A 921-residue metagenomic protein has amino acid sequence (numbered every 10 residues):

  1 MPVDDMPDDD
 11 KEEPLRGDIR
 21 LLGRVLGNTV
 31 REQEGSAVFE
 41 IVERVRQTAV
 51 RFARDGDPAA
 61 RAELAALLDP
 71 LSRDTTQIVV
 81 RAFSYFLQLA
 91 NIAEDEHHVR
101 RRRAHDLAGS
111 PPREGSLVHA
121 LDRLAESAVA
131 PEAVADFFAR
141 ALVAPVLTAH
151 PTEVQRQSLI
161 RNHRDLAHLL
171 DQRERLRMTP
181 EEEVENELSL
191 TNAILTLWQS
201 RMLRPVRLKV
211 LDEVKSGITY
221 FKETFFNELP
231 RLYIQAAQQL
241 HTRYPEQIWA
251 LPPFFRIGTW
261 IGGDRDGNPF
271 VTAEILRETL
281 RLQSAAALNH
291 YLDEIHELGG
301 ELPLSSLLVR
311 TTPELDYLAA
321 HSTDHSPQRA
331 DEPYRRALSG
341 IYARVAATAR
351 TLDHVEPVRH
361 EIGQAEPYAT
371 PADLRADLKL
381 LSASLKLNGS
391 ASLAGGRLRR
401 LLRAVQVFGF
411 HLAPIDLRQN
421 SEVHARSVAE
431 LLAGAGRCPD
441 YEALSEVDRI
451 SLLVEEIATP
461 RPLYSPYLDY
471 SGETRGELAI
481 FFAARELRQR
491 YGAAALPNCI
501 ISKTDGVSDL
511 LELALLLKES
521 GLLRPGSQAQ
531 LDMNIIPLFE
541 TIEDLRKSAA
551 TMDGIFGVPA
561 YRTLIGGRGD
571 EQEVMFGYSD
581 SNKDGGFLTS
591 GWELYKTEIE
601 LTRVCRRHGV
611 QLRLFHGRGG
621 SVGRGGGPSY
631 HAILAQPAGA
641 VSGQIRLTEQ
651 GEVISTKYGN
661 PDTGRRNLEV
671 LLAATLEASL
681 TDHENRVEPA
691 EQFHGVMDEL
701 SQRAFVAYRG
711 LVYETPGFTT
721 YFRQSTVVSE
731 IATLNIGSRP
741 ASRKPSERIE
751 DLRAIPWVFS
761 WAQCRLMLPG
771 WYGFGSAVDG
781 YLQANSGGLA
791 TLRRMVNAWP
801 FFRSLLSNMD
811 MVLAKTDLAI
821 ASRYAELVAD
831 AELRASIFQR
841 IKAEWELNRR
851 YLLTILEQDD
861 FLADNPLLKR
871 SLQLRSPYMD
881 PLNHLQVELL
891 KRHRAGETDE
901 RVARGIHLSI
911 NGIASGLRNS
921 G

Functional and structural regions predicted by a protein language model:
M1-V454, E473, P497, M533 (+8 more regions): Often metal-dependent polyanion-binding catalytic scaffolds in large enzymes
I19, T76, V214, I218 (+24 more regions): Active-site-proximal structural scaffolding
G27, E598-H608, K842, E846 (+2 more regions): Hydrophobic cores of alpha-helical transmembrane segments in multi-pass integral membrane proteins
T29, R44, D57-P58, A93-H97 (+13 more regions): Carbohydrate-active enzymes and regulators
Q155-H168, E183-M202, P367, L398 (+8 more regions): Structured alpha-helical segments in the cores of large, soluble enzyme domains
V271-L302, S520-V706: Catalytic or ion-translocation cores adjacent to nucleophile or general acid/base/metal-coordination motifs in diverse
A347-H354, P414-I415, S421-L511, L515 (+4 more regions): Active-site cores of enzymes that catalyze phosphoryl transfer or operate on phosphate-rich substrates
A678, N685-G921: Long, compositionally biased intrinsically disordered regions
